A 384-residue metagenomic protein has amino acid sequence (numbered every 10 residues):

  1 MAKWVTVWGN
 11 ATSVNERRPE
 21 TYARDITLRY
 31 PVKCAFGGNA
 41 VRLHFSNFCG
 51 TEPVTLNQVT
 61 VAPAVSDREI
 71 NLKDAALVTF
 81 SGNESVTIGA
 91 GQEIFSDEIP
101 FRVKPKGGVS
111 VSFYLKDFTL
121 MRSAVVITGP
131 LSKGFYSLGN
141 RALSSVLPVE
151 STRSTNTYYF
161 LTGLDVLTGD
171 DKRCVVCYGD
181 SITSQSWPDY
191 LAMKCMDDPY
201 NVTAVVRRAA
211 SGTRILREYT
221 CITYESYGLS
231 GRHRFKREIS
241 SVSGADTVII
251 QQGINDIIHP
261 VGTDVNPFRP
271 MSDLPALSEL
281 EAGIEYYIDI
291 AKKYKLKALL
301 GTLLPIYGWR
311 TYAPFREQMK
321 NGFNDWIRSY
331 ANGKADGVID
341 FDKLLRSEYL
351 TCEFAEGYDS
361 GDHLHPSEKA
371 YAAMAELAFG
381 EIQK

Functional and structural regions predicted by a protein language model:
M1-Y178, T183-S184, D189, D197-Y200 (+1 more regions): N-terminal secretory targeting modules
Y30, P53, V59-A62, L164 (+3 more regions): Conserved SGNH/GDSL esterase-like catalytic core that processes O-acyl groups on lipids and polysaccharides
D117, G212-R214, D256-I258, Y307 (+1 more regions): Feature marks short, surface-exposed loop/turn motifs that line or immediately flank catalytic pockets and channel
K194-D198, R208, E238-V242, Y287-K297 (+3 more regions): Structured segments of extracytoplasmic/periplasmic soluble domains in secreted or envelope-associated proteins
Q251-D256, Y287-N321: Active-site segments of SGNH/GDSL-like serine hydrolases that catalyze O-acetyl group transfer/hydrolysis on lipids
L303-K384: Catalytic His-Asp segment of secreted/periplasmic serine-dependent ester chemistry enzymes
